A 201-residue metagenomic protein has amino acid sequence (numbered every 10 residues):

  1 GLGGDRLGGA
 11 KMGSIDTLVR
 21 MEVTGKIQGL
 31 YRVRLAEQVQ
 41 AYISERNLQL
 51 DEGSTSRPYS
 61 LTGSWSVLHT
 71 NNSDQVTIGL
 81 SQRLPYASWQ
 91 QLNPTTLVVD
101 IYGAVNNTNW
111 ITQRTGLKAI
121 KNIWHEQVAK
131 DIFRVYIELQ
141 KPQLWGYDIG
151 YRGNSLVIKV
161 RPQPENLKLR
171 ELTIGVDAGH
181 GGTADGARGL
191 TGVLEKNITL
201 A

Functional and structural regions predicted by a protein language model:
G1-D185, G189-G192, I198: Short linear recognition/processing motifs and adjacent strand/loop elements at protein termini and domain edges
